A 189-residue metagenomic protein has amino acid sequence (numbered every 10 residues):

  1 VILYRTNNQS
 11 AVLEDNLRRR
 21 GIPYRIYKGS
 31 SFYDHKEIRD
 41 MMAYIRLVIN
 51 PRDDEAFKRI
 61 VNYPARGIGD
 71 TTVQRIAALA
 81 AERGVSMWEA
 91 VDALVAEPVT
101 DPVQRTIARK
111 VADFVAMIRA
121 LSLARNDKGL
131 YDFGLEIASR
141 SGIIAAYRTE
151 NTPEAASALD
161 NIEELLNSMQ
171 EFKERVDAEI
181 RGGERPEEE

Functional and structural regions predicted by a protein language model:
V1-R59, T149-N167, E171: Conserved motor-region signature of P-loop NTPase helicases/translocases
S31, A65-R66: Phosphate/pyrophosphate-binding and catalytic-coupling "lid/hinge/switch" segments at subdomain interfaces
N62: Conserved beta/loop motifs at nucleotide-recognition and modification sites
Q74-L79: C-terminal helical "lid" of AAA+/P-loop NTPase domains
A80-A93: A short beta-strand-loop micro-motif that forms or neighbors metal/cofactor- and ligand-binding patches at active-site
A93-E189: Accessory C-terminal helicase-associated subdomains
